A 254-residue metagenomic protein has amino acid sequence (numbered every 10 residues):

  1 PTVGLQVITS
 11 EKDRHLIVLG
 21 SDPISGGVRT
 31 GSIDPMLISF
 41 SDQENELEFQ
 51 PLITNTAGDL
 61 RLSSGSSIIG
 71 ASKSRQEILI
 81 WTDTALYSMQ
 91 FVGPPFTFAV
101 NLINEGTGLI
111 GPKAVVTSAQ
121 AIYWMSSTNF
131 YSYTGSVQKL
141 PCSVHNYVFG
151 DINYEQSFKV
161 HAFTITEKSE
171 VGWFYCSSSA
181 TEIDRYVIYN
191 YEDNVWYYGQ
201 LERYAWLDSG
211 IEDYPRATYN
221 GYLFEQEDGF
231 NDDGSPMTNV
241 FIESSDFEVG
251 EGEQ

Functional and structural regions predicted by a protein language model:
P1, S66, K73-Q76, V100-A121 (+1 more regions): Beta-sheet repeat architectures centered on beta-propellers
P1-S88, V160-H161, T166-Y191, Y219-Y222: N-terminal beta-propeller domains
G20-S21, D83, F91, S127-T128 (+1 more regions): Surface loops and adjacent helix of pleckstrin homology
P23, P35, P51, P94-P95 (+4 more regions): Proline-rich intrinsically disordered, low-complexity coils
I24, Y87, P95, Y131 (+1 more regions): Flexible, glycine-rich phosphate/dinucleotide-binding loops and adjacent beta-alpha linkers at cofactor/substrate
N45-T54, P94-V100, Q138-P141, V195: Beta-strand initiation motifs
I78-N104: Surface-exposed extracellular loop regions of Gram-negative outer-membrane beta-barrel proteins
